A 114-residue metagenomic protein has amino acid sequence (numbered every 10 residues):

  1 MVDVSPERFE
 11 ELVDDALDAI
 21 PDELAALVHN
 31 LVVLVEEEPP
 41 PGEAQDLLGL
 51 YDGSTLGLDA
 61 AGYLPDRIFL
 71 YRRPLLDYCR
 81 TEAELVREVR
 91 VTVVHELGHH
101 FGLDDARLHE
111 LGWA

Functional and structural regions predicted by a protein language model:
M1-E88, H100, A106-H109: Active-site rim/adjacent substrate-binding subdomains
E88-E96: Short alpha-helical catalytic segment bearing the HExxH-like zincin motif of zinc-dependent metalloproteases
E110-A114: Short hydrophobic/aromatic patches at helix-to-coil boundaries
